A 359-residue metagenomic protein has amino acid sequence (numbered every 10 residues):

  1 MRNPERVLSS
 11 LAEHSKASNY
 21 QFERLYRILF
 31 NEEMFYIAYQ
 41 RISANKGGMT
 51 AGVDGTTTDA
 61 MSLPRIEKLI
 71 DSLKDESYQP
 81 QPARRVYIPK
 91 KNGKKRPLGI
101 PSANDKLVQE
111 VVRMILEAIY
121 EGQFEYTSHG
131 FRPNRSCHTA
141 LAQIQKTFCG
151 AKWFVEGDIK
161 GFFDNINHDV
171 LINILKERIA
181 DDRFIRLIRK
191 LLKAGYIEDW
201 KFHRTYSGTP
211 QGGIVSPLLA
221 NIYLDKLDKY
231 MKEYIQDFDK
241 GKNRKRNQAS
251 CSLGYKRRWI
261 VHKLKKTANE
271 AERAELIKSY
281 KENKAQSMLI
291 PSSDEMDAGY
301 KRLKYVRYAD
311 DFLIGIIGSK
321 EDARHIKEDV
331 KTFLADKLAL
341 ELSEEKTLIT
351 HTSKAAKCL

Functional and structural regions predicted by a protein language model:
M1-L359: Non-catalytic terminal/accessory segments
